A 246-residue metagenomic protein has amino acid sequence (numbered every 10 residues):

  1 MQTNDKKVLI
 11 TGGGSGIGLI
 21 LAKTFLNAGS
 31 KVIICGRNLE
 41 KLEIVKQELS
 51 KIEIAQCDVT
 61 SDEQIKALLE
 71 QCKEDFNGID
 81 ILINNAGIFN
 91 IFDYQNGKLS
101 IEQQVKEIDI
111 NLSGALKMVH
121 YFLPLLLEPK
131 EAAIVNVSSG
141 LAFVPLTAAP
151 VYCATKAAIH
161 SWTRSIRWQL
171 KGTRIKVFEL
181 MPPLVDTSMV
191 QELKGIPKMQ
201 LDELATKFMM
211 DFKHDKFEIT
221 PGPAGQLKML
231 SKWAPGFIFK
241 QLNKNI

Functional and structural regions predicted by a protein language model:
G12-G16: Conserved glycine-rich cofactor-binding loop
A28-E43: Conserved glycine-rich Rossmann-like NAD(P)H-binding loop of the short-chain dehydrogenase/reductase
C57-A67: The beta1-alpha1 cofactor-binding region of Rossmann-like NAD(H)/NADP(H)-dependent oxidoreductases
K66, F89-V105, A148: Conserved mid-core segment of classical short-chain dehydrogenase/reductases
V119, T155: Active-site helix of classical SDR
S139: Residue(s) in the substrate-gating loop at a strand-loop-helix junction that position the organic substrate next
E179, T187, Q191-K232: C-terminal helical subdomain
